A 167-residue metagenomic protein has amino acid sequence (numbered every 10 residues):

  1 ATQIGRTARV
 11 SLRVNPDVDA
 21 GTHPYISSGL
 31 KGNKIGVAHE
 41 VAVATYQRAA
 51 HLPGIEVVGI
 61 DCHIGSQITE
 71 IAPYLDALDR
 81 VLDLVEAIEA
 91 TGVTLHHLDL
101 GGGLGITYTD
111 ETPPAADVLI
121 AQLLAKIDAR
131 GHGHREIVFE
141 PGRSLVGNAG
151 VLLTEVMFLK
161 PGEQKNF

Functional and structural regions predicted by a protein language model:
A1-I106, T112: Conserved alpha/beta-domain cores
S66-F167: C-terminal active-site-proximal or functional interface alpha/beta core segments in diverse enzymes
